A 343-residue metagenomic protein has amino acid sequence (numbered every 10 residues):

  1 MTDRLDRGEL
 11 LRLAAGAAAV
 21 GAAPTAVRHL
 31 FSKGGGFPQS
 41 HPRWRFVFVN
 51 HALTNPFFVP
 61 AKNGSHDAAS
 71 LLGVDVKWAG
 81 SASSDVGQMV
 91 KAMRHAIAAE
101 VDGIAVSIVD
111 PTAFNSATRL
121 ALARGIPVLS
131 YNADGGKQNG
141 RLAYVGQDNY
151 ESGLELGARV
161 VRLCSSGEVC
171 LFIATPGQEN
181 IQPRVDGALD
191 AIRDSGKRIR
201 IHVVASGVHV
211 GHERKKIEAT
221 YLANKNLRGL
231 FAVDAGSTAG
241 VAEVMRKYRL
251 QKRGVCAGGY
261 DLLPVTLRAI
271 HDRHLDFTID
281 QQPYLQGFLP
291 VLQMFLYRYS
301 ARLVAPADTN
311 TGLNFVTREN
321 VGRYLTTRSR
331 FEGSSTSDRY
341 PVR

Functional and structural regions predicted by a protein language model:
M1-A18: N-terminal secretory signal peptides and thylakoid transit peptides that target proteins across membranes
F31-P42, N180, A191-I192, F288-R343: Hinge/cleft segment of the Venus flytrap/periplasmic-binding protein
V49-K62, W78-M89, D110, A133 (+6 more regions): Hinge/beta->alpha junction and helix N-cap segments in small-molecule ligand-binding domains
N63-G80, D194-G196: Signal peptide-proximal N-terminal region of secreted/periplasmic/extracellular or secretory-lumen proteins
I97, V160-S165, Y221, P290 (+1 more regions): Short, hydrophobic alpha-helical segments
V106-L122, A188, S206-A269: Hydrophobic alpha-helical
T112-E151, R162, E168, L263-H271 (+2 more regions): Flexible loop/hinge segments that line or gate small-molecule binding clefts
R228-G229, A235, A242-G312, V316-R323: Exported/periplasmic ABC-transporter solute-binding proteins
